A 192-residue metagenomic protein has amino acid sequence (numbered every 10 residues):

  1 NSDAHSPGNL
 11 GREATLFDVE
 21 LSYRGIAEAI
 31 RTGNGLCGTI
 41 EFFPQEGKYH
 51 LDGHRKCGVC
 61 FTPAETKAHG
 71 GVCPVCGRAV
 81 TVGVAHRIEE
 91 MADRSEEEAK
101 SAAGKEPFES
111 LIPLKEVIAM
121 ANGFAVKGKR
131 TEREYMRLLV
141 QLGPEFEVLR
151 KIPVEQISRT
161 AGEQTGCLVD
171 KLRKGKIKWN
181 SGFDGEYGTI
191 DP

Functional and structural regions predicted by a protein language model:
N1-P192: Charged catalytic cores and adjacent phosphate/nucleic-acid-binding surfaces used for phosphate/nucleic-acid chemistry
